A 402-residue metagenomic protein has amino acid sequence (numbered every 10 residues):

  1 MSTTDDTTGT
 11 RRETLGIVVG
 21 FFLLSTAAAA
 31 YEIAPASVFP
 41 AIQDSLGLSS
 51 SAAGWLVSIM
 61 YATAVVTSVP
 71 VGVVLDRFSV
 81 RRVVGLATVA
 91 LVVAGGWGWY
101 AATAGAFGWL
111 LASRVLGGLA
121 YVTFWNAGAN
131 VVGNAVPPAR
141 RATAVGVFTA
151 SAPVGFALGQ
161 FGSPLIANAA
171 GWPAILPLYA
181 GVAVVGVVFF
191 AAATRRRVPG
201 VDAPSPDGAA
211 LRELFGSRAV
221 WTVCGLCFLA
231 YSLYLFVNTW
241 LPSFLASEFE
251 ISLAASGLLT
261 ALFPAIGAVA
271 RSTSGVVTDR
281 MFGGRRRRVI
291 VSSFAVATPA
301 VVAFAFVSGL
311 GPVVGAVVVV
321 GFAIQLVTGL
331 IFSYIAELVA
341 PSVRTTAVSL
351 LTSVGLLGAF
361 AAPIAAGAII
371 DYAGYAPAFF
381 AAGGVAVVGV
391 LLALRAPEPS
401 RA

Functional and structural regions predicted by a protein language model:
A36, A219-A261, A268, S272: Extracytoplasmic gate region of multi-pass secondary transporters
S58-G72, A261-S274: Central cavity-lining transmembrane alpha-helices of secondary-active solute carriers, predominantly the Major
T67-S79, S272-G284, I370: Helix-to-loop junctions at the C-terminal end of transmembrane segments in multipass secondary transporters
V89-A104, A295-S308: C-terminal ends and interior cores of transmembrane alpha-helices in multi-pass membrane transporters/permeases
L111-V154: Cytoplasmic helix-loop-helix junction between adjacent transmembrane helices in 12-TM secondary transporters
A139, V147-R196: Helix-loop-helix hairpin linking two adjacent transmembrane segments in secondary transporters
A191-R212, S400-A402: Flexible cytoplasmic inter-helical loops of multi-pass small-molecule transporters
A336-Y375: A late C-terminal transmembrane helix in Major Facilitator Superfamily
